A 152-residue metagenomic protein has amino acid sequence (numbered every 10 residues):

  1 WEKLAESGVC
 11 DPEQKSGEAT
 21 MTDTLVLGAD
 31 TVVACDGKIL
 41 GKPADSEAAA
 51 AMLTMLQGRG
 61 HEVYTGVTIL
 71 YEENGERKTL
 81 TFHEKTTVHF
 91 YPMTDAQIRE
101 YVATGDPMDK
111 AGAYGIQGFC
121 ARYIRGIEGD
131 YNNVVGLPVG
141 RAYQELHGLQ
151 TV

Functional and structural regions predicted by a protein language model:
W1-V152: Anionic-ligand binding patches
